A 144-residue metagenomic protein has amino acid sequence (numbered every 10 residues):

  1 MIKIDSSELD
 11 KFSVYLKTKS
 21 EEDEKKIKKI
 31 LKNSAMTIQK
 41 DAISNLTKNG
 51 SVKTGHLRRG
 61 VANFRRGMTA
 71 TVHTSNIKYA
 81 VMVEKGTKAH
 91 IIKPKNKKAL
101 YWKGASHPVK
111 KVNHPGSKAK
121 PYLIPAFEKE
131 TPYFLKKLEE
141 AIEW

Functional and structural regions predicted by a protein language model:
M1-A80, K93-W144: Short, Lys/Arg-rich flexible segments
H90: Short, His- and charge-rich active-site/binding loops that engage polyanionic ligands
